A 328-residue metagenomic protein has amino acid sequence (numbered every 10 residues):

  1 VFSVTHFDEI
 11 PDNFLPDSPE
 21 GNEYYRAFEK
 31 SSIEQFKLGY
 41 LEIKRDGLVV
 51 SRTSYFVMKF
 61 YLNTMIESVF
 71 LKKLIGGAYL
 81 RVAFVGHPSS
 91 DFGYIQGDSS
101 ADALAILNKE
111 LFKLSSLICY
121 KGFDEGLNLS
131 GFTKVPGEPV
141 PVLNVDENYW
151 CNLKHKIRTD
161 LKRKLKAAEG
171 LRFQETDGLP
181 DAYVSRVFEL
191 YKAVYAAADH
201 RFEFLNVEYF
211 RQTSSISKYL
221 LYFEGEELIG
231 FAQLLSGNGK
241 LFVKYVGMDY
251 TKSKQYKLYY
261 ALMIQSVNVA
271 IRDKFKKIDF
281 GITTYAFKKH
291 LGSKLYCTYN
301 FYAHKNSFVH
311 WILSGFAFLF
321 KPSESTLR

Functional and structural regions predicted by a protein language model:
F2-T64, F123-V140, D146-K254: A conserved beta-strand-loop-helix scaffold within acyl/acetyltransferase catalytic domains
F36-L38, F112-S116, S217, D273-F275: Short, high-confidence coil segments that cap the C-terminus of an alpha-helix and link into the following beta-strand
V57-F92: Conserved acyl-donor/pantetheine-binding loop and adjacent beta-alpha core of acyl/acetyltransferases and related
V57-Y61, D124-L153, D273-R328: Active-site/acyl-donor-binding loops of N-acyltransferases
P88-A101, V246-Y256: A short, internal acetyl-CoA/4′-phosphopantetheine-binding micro-motif in the GNAT/acyltransferase core
A103-L127: Aromatic- and glycine-enriched pocket-lining scaffold segments that form the walls of small-molecule binding clefts
I106-E110, R163, A167, Q265 (+1 more regions): A generic secondary-structure signal
H200-S314: Aromatic (often tryptophan-rich) hydrophobic motifs at membrane interfaces
